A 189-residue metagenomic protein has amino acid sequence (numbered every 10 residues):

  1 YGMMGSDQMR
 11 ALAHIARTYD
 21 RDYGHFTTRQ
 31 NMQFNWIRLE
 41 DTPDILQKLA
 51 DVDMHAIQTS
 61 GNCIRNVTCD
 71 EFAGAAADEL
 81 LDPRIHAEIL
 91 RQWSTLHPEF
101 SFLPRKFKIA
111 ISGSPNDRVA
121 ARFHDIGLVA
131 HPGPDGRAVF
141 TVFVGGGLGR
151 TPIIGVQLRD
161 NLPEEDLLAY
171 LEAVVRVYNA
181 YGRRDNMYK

Functional and structural regions predicted by a protein language model:
Y1-A138, A169: Small-residue-enriched alpha-helical segments and adjacent helix-cap loops that form tight helix-helix packing
Y1-M4, G155-L162, K189: Short, exposed beta-strand "edge-strand" segments with a Pro/Gly-rich flavor and a Y/T-containing core
D125-L128, V175, K189: Active-site-facing alpha/beta catalytic cores
V142-L148: Flexible glycine/proline-rich, aromatic-decorated loop/lid segments
L148-G182: Internal alpha/beta scaffold segment
R183-K189: Short, glycine/acidic-rich hinge or "gate" loops at secondary-structure transitions that mediate conformational
